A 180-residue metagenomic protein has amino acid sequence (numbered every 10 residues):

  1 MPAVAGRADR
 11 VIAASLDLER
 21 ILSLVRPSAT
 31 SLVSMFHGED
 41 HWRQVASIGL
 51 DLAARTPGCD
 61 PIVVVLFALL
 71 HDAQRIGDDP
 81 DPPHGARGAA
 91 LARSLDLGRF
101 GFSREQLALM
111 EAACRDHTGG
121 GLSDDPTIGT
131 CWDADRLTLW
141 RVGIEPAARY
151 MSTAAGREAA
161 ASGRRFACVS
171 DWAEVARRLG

Functional and structural regions predicted by a protein language model:
M1-L16, T30-G58, L70, G98 (+2 more regions): Divalent metal-dependent phosphate-bond-processing catalytic cores, especially two-metal-ion Mg2+/Mn2+ enzymes that act
L16-I21, C59-L66: Short coil-to-beta-strand
L18-L22, A46, G85-R93, E111: An amphipathic alpha-helix signature
I21-S31: Generic N-terminal amphipathic, Lys/Arg-enriched alpha-helix
L32-Q44, R75-A90, R104: Active-site metal-coordination segments of metallo-dependent hydrolases
P61-P80, H84, G88, M110-T118 (+1 more regions): His-Asp-centered metal-binding catalytic motifs of divalent-metal-dependent phosphohydrolases/nucleases
G77, L95-F100: Short, charged helix-to-loop "capping" segments that act as catalytic/coupling loops
F102-E105, L109: Internal alpha-helical transmembrane segments of multi-pass membrane proteins
